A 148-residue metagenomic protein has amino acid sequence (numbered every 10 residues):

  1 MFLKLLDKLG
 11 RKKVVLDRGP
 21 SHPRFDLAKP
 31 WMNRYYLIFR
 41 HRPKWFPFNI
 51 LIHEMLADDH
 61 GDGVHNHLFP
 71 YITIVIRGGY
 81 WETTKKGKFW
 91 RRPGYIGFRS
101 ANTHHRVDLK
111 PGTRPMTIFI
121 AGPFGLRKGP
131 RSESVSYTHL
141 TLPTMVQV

Functional and structural regions predicted by a protein language model:
M1-N49, K85: A short, N-terminal "cap"/entry segment at the start of jelly-roll beta-barrel domains of the cupin/DSBH fold
L51-N66: Conserved short histidine dyad/triad with adjacent acidic residue
L68-W81: Short, conserved beta-strand element in jelly-roll/cupin
E82-T83, H104-K110: Short beta-strand His + acidic residue motifs that chelate non-heme Fe in jelly-roll/DSBH and cupin folds
K85-N102: Short acidic-glycine-tyrosine-enriched beta hairpin
T113-K128: A short hydrophobic beta-strand segment most commonly corresponding to one strand of the jelly-roll/cupin
T138-T144: Conserved small/polar residues in nucleotide/adenosyl-binding loops
